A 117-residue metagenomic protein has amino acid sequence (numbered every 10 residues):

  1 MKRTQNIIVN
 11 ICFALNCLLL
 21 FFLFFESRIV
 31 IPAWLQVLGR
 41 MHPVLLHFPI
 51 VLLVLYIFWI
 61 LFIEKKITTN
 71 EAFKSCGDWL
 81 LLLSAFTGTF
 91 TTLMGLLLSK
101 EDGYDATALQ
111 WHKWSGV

Functional and structural regions predicted by a protein language model:
M1-V117: Polytopic transmembrane helical bundles with strong interfacial aromatic enrichment
